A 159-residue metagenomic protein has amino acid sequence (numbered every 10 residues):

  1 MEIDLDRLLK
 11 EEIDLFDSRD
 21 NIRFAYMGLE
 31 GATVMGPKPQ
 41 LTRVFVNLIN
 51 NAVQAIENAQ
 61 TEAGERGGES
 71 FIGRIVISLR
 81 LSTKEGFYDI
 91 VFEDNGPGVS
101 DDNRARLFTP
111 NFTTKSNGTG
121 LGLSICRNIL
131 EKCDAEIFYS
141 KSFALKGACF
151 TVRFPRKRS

Functional and structural regions predicted by a protein language model:
M1-I13: A conserved beta-strand-to-alpha-helix junction within the catalytic ATP-binding
R23-T33: Conserved catalytic submotifs in the C-terminal HATPase_c
T33-G36, T114: Conserved micro-motifs of the catalytic ATP-binding
V53-G86, F143: ATP-lid-like helix-loop hinge signature
F87, V99-N111: Short conserved segment of the HATPase_c
G122, C126: Short alpha-helical Gxxx[C/S/T] motif in the catalytic ATP-binding
L130-E131: Detector for a conserved hydrophobic position within an alpha-helical segment of the HATPase_c
A135-E136: Conserved glycine-rich
